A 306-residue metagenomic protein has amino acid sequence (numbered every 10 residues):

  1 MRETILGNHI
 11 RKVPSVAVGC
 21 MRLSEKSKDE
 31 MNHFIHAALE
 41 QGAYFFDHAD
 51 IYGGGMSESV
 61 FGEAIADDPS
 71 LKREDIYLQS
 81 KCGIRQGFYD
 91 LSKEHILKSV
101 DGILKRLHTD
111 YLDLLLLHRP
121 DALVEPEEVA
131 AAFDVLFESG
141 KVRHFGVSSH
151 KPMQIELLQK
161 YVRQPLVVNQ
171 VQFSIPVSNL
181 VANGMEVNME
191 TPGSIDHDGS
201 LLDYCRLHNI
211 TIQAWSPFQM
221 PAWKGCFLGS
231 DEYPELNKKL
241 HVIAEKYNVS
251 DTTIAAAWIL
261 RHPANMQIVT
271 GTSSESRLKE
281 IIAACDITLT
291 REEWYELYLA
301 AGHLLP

Functional and structural regions predicted by a protein language model:
M1-I76, E138, Q219-P221: N-terminal binding-site loop/beta-alpha segment at the start of enzyme catalytic domains that lines or forms
G19-D29, C82-E94: Active-site mouth loops of central-metabolism enzymes
S27-A38, L91-L107, M153-E156: Short, acidic/polar
M31, F61, I96, V100 (+2 more regions): Aromatic/hydrophobic pocket-lining residues that form the small-molecule binding cavity in soluble enzyme cores
A43, T109-L112, V142, L166: A structural motif
E74-Q86, Q170-I175: A short, structured active-site edge motif that brings together acidic residues
L104-E125: Active-site groove signature of glycoside hydrolases
P120, V124-P306: Beta/alpha (TIM)-barrel catalytic core signal, keyed to glycine-rich beta->alpha loops juxtaposed to Asp/Glu that bind
